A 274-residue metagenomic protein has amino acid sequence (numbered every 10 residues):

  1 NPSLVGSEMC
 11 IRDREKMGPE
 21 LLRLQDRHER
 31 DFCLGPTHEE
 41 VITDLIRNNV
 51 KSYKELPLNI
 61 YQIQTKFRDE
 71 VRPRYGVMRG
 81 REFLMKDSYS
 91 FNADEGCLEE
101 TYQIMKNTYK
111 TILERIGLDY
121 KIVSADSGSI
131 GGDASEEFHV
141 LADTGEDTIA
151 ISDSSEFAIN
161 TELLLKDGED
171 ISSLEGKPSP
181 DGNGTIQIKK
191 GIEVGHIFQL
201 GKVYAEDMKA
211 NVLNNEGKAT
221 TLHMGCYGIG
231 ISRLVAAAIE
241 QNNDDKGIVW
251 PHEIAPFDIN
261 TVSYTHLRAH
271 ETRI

Functional and structural regions predicted by a protein language model:
N1-G6, I11, H266-I274: Single conserved hydrophobic/aromatic residue that forms the stacking wall/gate of nucleotide- or nucleobase-binding
S7-E8, R12-D26, S90-G128, D133-A134 (+1 more regions): TRNA-binding/sensing appendages of the translation machinery
S7-E8, R12-R74, H139-L141, I149-I151 (+3 more regions): Class II aminoacyl-tRNA synthetase-like tRNA-binding/catalytic domains
H28, Y89-L98, T144-E146, E216-K218 (+1 more regions): A generic structural motif
I60-G96, A205-T221: Residues forming anionic-ligand binding surfaces in small-molecule and nucleic-acid pockets of primarily soluble enzymes
K110-I197: Metal-assisted phosphate- and nucleotidyl-transfer catalytic regions
A150-I151, G168-P251: A translation/RNA-centric and nucleic-acid-associated enzymatic feature enriched in Class II aminoacyl-tRNA synthetases
H252-R268, R273: Generic long, charged, amphipathic alpha-helical segments
